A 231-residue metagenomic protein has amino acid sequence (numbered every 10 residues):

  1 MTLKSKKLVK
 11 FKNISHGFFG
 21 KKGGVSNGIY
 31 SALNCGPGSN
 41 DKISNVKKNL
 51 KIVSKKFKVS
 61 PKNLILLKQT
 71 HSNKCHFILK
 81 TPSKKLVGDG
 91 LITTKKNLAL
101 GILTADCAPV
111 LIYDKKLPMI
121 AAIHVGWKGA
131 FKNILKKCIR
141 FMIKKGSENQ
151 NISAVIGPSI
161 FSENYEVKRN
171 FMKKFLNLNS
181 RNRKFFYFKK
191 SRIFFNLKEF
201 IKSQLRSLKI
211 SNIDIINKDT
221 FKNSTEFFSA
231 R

Functional and structural regions predicted by a protein language model:
M1-R231: Active-site microenvironment for binding and transforming phosphate-containing groups
